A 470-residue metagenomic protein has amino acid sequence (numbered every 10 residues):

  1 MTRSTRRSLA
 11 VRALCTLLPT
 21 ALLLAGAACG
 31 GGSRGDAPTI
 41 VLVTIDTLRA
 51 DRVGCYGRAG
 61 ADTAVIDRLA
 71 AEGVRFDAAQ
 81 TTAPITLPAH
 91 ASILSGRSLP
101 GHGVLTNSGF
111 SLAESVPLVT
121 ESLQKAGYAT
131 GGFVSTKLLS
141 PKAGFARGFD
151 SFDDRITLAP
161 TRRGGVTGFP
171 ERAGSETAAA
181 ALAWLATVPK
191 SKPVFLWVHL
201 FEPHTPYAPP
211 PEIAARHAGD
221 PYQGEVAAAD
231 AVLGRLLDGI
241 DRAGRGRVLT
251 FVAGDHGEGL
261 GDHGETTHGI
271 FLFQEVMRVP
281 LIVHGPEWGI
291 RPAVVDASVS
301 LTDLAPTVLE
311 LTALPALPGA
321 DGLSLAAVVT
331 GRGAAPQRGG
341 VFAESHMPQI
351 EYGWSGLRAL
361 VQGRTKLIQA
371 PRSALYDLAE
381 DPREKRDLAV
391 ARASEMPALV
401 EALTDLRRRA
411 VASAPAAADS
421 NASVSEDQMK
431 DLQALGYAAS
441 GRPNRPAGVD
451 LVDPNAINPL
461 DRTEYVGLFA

Functional and structural regions predicted by a protein language model:
T2-L18: Bacterial N-terminal signal peptides that target proteins for export
R3, L22-A470: Catalytic domains that recognize anionic headgroups
